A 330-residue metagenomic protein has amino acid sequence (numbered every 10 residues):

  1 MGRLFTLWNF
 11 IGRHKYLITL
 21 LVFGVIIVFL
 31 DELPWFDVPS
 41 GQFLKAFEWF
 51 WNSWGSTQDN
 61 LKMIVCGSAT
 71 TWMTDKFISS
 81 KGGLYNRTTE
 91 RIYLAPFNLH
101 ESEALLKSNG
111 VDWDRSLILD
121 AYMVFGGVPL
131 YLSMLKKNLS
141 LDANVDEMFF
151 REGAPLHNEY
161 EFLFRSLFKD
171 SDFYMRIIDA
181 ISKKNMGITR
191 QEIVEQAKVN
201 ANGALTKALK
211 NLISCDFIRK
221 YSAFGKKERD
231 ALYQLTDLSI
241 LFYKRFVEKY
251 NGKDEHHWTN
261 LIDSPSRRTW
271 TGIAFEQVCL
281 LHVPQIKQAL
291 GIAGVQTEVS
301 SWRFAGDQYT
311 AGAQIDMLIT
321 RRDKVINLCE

Functional and structural regions predicted by a protein language model:
M1, G12-K15, I27-H257: Phosphate-binding site recognition
L4-W8: Membrane-interacting alpha-helical segments
T19-I26: Single-pass alpha-helical transmembrane signal-anchor segments in small membrane proteins across taxa
I27, F224, A231-E330: A cross-kingdom feature that marks ATP-driven nucleic-acid transaction machinery
